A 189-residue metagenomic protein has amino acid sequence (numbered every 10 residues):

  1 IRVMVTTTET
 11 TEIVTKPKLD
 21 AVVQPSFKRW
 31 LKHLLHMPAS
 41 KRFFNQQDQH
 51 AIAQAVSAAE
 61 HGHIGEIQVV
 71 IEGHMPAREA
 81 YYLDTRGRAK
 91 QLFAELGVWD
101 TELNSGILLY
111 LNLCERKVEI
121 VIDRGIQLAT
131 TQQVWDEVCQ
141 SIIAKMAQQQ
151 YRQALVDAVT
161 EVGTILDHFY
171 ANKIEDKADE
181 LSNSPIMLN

Functional and structural regions predicted by a protein language model:
V3-I174, A178, S184-M187: Divalent-cation
